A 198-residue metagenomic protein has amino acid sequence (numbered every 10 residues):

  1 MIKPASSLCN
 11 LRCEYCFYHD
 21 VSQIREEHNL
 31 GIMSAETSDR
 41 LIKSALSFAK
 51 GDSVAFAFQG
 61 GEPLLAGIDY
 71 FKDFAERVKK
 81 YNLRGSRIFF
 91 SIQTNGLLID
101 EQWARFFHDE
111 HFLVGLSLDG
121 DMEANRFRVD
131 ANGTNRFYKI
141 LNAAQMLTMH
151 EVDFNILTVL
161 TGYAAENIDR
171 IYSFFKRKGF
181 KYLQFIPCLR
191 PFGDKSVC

Functional and structural regions predicted by a protein language model:
M1-S34: Canonical Radical SAM [4Fe-4S] cluster-binding loop centered on the CxxxCxxC motif and its immediate flanking residues
P4-S7, E123, S173, K195-C198: Proteins with a high burden of low-complexity, intrinsically disordered sequence enriched in S/T/G/P/A and R, requiring
I24-E26, E123-R128, G193-V197: A short acidic, helix-capping loop that chelates divalent metal ions and anchors anionic groups
E26-M33, G96-I99, L118, S196-C198: Short, exposed beta-strand "edge-strand" segments with a Pro/Gly-rich flavor and a Y/T-containing core
E27-A35, L64, G133-F137: Flexible, glycine- and charge-enriched loops at secondary-structure boundaries
L41-A57, A66-R190: Radical SAM/AdoMet-radical enzyme domain recognition
G60-G61: Short acidic donor-binding/metal-coordinating loop in glycosyltransferase active sites
